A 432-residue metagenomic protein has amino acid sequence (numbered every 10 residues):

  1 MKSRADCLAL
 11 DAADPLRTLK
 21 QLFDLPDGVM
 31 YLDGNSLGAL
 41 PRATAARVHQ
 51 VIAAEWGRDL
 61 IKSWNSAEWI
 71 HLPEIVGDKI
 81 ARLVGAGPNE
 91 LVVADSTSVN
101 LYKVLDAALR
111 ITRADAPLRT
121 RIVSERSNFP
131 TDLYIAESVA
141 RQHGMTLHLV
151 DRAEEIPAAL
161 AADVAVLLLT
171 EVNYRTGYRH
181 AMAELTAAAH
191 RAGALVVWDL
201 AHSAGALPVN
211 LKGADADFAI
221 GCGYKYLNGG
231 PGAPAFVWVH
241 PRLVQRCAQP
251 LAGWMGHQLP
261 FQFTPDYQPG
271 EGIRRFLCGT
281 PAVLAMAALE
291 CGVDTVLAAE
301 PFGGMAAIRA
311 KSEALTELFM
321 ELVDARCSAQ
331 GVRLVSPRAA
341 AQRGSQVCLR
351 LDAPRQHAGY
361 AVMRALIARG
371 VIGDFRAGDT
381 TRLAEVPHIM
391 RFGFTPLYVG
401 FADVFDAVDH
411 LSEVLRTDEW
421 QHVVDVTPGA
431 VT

Functional and structural regions predicted by a protein language model:
M1-T432: Pyridoxal 5′-phosphate
